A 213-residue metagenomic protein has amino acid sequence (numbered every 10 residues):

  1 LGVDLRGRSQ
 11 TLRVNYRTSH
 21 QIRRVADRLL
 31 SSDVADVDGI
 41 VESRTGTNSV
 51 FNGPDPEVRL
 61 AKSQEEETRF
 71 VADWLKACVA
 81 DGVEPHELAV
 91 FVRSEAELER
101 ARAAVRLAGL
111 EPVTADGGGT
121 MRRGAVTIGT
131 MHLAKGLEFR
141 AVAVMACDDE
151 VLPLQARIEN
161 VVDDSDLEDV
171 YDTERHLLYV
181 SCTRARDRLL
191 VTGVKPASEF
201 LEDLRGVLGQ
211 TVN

Functional and structural regions predicted by a protein language model:
L1, Q21-L29, R100-A104, R184 (+1 more regions): Alpha-helical scaffold elements adjacent to nucleotide-binding pockets in ATP/GTP-utilizing enzyme cores
L1, S9, R93-E99, A146-D148 (+2 more regions): Structural signature of nuclease core domains in nucleic-acid processing machines
G2-G46, P56-S63: Conserved coupling/interface region of RecA-like P-loop/ASCE motor cores
D4-S9, G53-P56, G124-V126, L137-A141 (+1 more regions): Short glycine-/polar-rich loops that comprise or flank the Walker A/P-loop and associated switch/sensor motifs
T18-R24, A35-D38, L98-A101, L137-F139 (+2 more regions): Switch/connector loops and helix/strand junctions flanking conserved nucleotide-binding motifs in nucleotide-processing
T45-D55, A156-E159: Short, basic/glycine-rich phosphate-binding loops at helix/coil junctions that contact nucleotide phosphates
E57-K135: Conserved helicase/translocase motor-coupling segment
E84-A89, G129-V194, S198, E202-D203: Conserved helicase C-terminal RecA-like lobe
